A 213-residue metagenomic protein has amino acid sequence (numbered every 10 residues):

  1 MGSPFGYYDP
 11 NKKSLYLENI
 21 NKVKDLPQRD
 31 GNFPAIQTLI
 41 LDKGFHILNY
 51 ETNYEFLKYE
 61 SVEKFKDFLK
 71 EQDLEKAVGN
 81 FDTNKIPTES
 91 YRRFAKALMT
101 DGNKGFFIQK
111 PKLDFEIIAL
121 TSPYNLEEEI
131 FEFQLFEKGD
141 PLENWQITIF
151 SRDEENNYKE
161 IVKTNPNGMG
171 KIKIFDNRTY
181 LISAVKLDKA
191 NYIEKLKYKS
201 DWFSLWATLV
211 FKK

Functional and structural regions predicted by a protein language model:
M1-I36: Start-of-domain marker
Y7-N11, D140-S151: Short, ordered, surface-exposed loop/turn motifs in non-cytosolic proteins
L15-V23, Q146-I161: Short amphipathic beta-strand segments in non-cytosolic proteins
G31-A35, T164-R178: Glycine-centered loop-to-beta-strand initiation motif
K43-I47, E128, N177-T179: Extracellular Ig-like/FN3 beta-sandwich strand-entry sites
L48-E51, T179-L187: A short, solvent-exposed beta-strand micro-motif common in secreted/extracellular proteins
T52-S61, D188-I193: Short acidic/polar inter-strand loop motif in beta-rich domains
F68-F131, F136-P141, D153-E155, Y192-K213: Beta-strand-rich domain onsets/edges
